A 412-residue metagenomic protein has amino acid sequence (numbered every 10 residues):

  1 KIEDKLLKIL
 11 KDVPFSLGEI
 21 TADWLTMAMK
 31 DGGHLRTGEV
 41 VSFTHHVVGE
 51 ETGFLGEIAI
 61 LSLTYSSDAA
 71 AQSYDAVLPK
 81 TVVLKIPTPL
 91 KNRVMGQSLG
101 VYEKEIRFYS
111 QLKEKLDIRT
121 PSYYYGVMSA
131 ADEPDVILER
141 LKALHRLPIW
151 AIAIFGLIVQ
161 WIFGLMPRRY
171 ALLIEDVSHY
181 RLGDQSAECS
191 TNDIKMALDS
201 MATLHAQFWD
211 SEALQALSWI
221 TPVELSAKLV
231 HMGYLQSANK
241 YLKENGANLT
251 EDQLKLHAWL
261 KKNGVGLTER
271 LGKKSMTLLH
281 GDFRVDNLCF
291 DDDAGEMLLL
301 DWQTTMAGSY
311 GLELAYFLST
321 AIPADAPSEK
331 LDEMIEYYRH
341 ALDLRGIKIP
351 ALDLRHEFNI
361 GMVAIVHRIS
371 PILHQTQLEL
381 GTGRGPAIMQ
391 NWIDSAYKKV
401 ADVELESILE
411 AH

Functional and structural regions predicted by a protein language model:
K1-F43: Juxta-kinase regulatory segment immediately upstream of eukaryotic protein kinase catalytic domains
D4, D293-L298, L312-S319: Short acidic (Asp/Glu) and glycine-rich catalytic loops that position anionic groups and cofactors
W24, A28, F108-L112, S200-T203 (+2 more regions): Amphipathic alpha-helical segments that form well-ordered structural scaffolds and often line/cohere around active
G33-F43, G346-F358: Short, surface-exposed acidic
E51, L55-M232, Y310: Conserved ATP-binding subdomain of kinase catalytic cores across diverse folds
T52-A71, K261-Y310: Active-site acidic catalytic loop and adjacent metal/ATP-binding pocket of ATP-dependent phosphoryl transfer enzymes
R107, Q111, T304-I347, M362-I388: Active-site activation/catalytic loop segments of kinase-like enzymes and analogous catalytic loops in related
V159-L165, Y180-H280, C289-D292, R384-A387 (+2 more regions): ATP-dependent phospho-/nucleotidyl transfer catalytic cores
